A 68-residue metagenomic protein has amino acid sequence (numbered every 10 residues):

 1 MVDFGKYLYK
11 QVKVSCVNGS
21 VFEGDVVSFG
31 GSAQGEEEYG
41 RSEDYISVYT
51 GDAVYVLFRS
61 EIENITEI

Functional and structural regions predicted by a protein language model:
M1-I68: Conserved RNA-binding domains used in RNP assembly and mRNA/RNA metabolism
